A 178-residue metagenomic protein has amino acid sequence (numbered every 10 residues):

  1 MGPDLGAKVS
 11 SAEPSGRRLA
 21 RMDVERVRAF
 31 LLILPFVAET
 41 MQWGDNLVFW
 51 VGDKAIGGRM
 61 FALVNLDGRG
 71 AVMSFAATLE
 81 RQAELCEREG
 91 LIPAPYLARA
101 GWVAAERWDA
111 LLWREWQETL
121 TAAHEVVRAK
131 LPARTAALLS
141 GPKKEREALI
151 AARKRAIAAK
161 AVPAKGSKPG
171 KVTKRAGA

Functional and structural regions predicted by a protein language model:
G2-A178: Charge-dense, helix-prone N-terminal extensions
